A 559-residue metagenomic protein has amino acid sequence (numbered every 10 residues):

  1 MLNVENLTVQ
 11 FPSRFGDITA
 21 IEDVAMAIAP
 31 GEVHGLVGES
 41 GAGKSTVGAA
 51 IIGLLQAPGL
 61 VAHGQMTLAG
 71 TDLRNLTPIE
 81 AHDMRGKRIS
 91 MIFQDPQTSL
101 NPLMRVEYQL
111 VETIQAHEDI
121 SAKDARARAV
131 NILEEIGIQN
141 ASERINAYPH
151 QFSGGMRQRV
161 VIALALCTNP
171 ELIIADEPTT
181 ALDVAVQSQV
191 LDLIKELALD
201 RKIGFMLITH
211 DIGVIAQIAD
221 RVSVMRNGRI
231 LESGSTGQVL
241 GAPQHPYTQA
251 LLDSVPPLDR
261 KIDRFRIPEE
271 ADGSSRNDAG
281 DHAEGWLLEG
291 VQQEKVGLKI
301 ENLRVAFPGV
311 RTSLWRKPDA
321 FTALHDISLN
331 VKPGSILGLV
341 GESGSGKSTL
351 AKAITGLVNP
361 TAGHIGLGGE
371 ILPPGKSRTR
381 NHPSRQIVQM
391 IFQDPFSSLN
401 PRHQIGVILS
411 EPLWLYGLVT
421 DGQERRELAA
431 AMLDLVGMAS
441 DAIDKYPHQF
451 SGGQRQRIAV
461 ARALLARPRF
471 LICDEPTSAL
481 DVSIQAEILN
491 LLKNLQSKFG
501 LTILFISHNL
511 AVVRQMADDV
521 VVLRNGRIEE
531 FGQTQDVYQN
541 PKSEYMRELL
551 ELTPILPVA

Functional and structural regions predicted by a protein language model:
L60-D72, G363-P374, S384: Conserved ABC transporter NBD signature motif
D72, D124-E143, E424-D441, L550-E551: Conserved ABC ATPase "signature" region
L73-S90, Y108, A116, Q238-P243 (+6 more regions): ABC ATPase NBD coupling module
Q139-E143, T236-K299, G309-W315, T534-A559: Short catalytic/signature loops enriched in Gly
C167-E171, L465-R469: A short, proline-enriched helix->beta-strand linker immediately N-terminal to the Walker B motif in ABC-type P-loop
I215-Q217, V513-Q515: A short, surface-exposed alpha-helical micro-motif characterized by mixed small hydrophobic and charged/polar residues
